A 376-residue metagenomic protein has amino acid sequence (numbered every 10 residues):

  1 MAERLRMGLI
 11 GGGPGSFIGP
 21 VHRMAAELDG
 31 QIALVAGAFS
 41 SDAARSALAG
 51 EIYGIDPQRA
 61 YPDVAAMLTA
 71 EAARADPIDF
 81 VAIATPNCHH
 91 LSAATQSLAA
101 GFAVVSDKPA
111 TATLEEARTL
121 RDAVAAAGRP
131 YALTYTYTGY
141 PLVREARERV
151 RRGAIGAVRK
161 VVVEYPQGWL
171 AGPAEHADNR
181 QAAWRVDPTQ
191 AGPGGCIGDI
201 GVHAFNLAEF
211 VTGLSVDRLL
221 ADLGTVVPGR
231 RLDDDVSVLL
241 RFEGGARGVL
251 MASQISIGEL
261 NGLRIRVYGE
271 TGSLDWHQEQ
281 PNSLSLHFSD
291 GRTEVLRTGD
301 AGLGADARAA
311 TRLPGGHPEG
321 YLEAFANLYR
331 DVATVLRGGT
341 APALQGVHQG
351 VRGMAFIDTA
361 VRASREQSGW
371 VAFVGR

Functional and structural regions predicted by a protein language model:
M1-I55, A333: N-terminal Rossmann-like dinucleotide-binding module
M1-R4, H317, N327-R376: C-terminal helix-rich "cap/oligomerization" subdomain common to oxidoreductases
F39, A82-I83, S106, V163: Redox-cofactor binding/interface segments in oxidoreductases and associated redox assembly factors
R59-I78: A structured beta-alpha segment of the ubiquitous adenosine-cofactor-binding alpha/beta core
A60, I200-L219, G224-G272, Q278-N282: Glycine-rich, aromatic-lined ligand/substrate-binding cores of catalytic and carbohydrate-binding domains
F80, P86-G139, G153: Beta-strand-loop-alpha-helix segment that lines the small-molecule cofactor/substrate pocket of alpha/beta enzymes
P130, Y137-R230, L284, Q367-S368: Predominantly a Rossmann-like dinucleotide-binding segment in NAD(P)-dependent oxidoreductases
F210, F242, T271-L344, H348: C-terminal glycine/acidic-rich active-site capping loop/insertion
